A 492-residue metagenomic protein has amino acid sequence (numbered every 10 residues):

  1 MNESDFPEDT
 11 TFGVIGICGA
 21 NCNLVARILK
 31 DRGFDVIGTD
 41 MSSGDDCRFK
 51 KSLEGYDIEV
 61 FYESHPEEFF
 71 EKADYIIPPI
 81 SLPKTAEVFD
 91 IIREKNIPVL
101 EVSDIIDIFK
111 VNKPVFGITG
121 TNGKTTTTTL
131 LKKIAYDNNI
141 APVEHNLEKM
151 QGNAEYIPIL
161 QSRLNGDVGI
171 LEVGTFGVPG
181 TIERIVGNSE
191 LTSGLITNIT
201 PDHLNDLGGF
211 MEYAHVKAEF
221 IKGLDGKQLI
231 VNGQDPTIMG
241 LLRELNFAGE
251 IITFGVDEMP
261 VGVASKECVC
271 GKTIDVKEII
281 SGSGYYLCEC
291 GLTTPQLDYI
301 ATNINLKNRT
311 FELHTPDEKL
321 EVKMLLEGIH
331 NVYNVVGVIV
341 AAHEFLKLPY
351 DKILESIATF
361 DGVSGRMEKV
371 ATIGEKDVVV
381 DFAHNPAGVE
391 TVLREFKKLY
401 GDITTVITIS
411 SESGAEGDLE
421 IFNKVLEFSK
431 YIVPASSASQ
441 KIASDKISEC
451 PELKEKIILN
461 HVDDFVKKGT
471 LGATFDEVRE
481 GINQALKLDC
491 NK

Functional and structural regions predicted by a protein language model:
M1-I105, G284, K323: N-terminal leader/targeting and accessory segments in enzymes
N2-T11, C22-I28, R32, E183-R184 (+2 more regions): Nucleotide phosphate-binding/pyrophosphate-handling subdomain across enzymes that bind or process nucleotide phosphates
P7-D9, I28-R32, K51, E67-F69 (+2 more regions): Phosphate-binding loop of NTP-binding sites
T11, D74-Y75, V168, S193 (+4 more regions): Structural motif
F34-S42, L195-N198, L229-Q234, T404-T408 (+1 more regions): Short internal beta-strands
S42-F49, E68-F69, P83-A86, D235-L241 (+3 more regions): Short, charged/polar "capping" segments at the starts of alpha-helices and the immediately preceding loops
E67-E68, R163-L164, V168-L204, L241-E321 (+1 more regions): Extended acidic/charged loop-beta regions that coordinate divalent cations and stabilize anionic phosphate/carboxylate
F422-C490: C-terminal helical cap/extension that packs against the catalytic core of soluble nucleotide-cofactor enzymes
